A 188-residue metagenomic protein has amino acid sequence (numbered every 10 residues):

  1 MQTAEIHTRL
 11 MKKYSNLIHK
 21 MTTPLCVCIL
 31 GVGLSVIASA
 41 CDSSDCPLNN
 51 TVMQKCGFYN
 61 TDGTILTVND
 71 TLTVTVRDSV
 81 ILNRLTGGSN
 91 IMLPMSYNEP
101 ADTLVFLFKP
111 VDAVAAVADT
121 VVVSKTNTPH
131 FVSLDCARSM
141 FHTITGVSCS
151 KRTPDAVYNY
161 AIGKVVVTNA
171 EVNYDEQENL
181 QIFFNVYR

Functional and structural regions predicted by a protein language model:
M1, N60, V76: Acidic surface patches and DE-rich sequence motifs
M1-M53: Bacterial Sec-dependent N-terminal signal peptides
L25-V27, L85-G88, D155-N159: Generic detector of solvent-exposed, compositionally biased contiguous segments
A40-N50, F58, T73-T75, N83: N-terminal leader/assembly segments
C41-L48, S96-R188: Extracytoplasmic cysteine-anchoring/structural motifs
M53-K55, V105: Beta-strand secondary-structure signal
G57-L66: Structural motif
V68-V117: Tryptophan-paired
